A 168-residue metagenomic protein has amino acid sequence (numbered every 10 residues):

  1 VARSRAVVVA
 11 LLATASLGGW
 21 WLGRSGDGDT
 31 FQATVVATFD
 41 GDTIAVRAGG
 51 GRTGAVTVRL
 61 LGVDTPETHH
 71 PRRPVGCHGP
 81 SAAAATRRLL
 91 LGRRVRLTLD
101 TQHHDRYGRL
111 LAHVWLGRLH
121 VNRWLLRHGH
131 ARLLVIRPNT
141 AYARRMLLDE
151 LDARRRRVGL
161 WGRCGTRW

Functional and structural regions predicted by a protein language model:
V1-W168: Small beta-barrel nucleic-acid-binding modules, primarily SNase/OB-fold domains and secondarily Tudor-like barrels
